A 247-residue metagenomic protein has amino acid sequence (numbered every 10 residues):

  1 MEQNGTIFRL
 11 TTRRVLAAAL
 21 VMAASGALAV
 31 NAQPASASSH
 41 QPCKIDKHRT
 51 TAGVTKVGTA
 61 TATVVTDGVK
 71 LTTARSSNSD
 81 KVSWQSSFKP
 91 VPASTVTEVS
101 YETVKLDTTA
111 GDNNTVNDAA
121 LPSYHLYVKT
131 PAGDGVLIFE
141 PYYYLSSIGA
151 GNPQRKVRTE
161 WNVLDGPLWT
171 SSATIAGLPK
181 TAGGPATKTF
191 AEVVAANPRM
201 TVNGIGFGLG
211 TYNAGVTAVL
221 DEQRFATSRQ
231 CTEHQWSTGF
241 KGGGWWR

Functional and structural regions predicted by a protein language model:
M1-V21: N-terminal export and membrane-targeting signals
Q3-F8, S25-K47: C-terminal region of N-terminal signal peptides and the immediate post-cleavage residues of exported proteins
S38-D67, W245: Extracellular glycan-recognition surfaces and repeat-rich motifs
G58-V82: Short carbohydrate-recognition loop motifs
T73, T103-K105, V128-T130, L209-T211: Short beta-strand segments enriched in hydrophobic/aromatic residues within well-folded beta-rich domains
S86-V99, V194-R199: Extracellular/lumenal carbohydrate-interaction signature centered on repeated Trp-anchored short motifs
K105-P179: Extracellular ligand-binding interfaces
D165-W245: Terminal, low-complexity interaction segments
